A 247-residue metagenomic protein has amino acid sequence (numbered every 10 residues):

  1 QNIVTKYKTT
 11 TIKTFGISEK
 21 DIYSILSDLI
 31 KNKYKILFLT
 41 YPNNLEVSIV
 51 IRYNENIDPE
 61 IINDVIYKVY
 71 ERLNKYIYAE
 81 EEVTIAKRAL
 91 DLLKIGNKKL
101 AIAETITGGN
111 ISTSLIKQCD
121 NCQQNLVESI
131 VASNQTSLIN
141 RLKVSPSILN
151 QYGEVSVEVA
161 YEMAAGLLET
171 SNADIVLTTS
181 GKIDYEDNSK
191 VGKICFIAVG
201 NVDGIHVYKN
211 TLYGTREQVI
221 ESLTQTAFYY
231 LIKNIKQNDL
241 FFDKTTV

Functional and structural regions predicted by a protein language model:
Q1-L45, I61-I62: Accessory alpha-helical/coil subdomains and C-terminal extensions that flank or cap enzyme catalytic cores
T14-G16, I51-E55: Short beta-strand-to-loop capping motifs
K20-S24, S48-I51, I111-S114, D187-N188: Short, solvent-exposed polar/charged micro-motifs at secondary-structure junctions
I36, V47-I49, K193-C195: Change "...and in nucleic-acid phosphodiester-cleaving endonucleases..." to "...and in nucleic-acid processing enzymes
L45-E46, A227: A conserved, hydrophobic alpha-helical segment in the catalytic core of large ATP/adenylate-utilizing enzymes
P59-V247: Short alpha-helical segments enriched in small residues
